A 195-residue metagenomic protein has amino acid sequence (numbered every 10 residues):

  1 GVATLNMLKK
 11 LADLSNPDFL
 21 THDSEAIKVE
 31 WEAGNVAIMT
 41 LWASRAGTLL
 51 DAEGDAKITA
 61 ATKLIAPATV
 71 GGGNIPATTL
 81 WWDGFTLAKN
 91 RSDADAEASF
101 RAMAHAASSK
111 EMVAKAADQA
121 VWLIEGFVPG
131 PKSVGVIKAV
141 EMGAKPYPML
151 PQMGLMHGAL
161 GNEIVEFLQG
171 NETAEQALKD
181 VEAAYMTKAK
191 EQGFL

Functional and structural regions predicted by a protein language model:
G1-M7, E25, N35, T69-T78: Extracytoplasmic ligand-binding site segments that recognize negatively charged/polar headgroups
G1-T21: Glycine-centered hinge/linker elements that transmit conformational signals in sensory and ligand-binding systems
L11-N16, N35, L49-A56, A106-K110 (+4 more regions): Sec/Tat-exported extracytoplasmic proteins
D18-A33: Short helix-initiation/N-cap motifs at beta->coil->alpha
E32-W42: Alpha-to-beta junction loops
S44-T59, V70-N162, Q192-F194: C-terminal lobe and pocket-closing loops of periplasmic/extracytoplasmic Venus-flytrap solute-binding proteins
E166-K179: Short, charged, surface-exposed loops that flank catalytic or proteolytic processing sites
L178-M186: Short amphipathic alpha-helical coiled-coil/interface segments
